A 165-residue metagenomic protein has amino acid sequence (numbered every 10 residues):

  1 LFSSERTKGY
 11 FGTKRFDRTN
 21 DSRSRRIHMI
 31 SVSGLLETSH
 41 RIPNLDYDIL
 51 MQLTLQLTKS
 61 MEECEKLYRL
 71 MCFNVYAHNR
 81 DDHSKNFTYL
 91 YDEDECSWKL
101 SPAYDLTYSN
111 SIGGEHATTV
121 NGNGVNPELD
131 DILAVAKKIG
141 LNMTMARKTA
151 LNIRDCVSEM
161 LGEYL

Functional and structural regions predicted by a protein language model:
L1-S84, T88-L165: Anionic ligand-binding catalytic core segments
